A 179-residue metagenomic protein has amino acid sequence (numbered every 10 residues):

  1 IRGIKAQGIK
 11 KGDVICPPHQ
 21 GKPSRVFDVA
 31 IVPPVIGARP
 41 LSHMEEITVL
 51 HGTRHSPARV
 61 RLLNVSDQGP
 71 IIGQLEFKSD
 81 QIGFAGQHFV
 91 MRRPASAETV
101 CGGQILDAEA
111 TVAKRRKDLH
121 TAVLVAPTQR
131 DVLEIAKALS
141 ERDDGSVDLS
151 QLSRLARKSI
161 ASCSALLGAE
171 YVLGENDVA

Functional and structural regions predicted by a protein language model:
R2-A179: C-terminal effector modules of nucleic-acid-centric enzymes and ribosome-associated factors
